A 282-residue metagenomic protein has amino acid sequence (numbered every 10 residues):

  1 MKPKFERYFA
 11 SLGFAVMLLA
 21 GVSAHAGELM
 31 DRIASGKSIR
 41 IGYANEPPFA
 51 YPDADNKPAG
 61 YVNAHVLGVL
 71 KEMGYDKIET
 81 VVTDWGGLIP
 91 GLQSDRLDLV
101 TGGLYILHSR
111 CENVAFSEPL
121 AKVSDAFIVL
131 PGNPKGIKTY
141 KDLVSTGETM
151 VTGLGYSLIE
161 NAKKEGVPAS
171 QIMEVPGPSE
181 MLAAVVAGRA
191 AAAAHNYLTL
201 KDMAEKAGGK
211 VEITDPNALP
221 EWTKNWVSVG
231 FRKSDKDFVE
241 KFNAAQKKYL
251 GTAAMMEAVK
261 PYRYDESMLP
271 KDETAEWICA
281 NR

Functional and structural regions predicted by a protein language model:
G27-G103, E112: Extracytoplasmic small-molecule ligand-binding "clamshell" domains of the periplasmic binding protein/Venus flytrap
R32, L130-T149: Flexible hinge/capping segments at coil-to-helix
K37-N45, A59, Y140-S157, A191: Short loop->beta-strand "edge-of-pocket" segments that line small-molecule binding or catalytic clefts across diverse
P52, V66-D76, G155-P176, A204-G209 (+1 more regions): Ligand-binding cleft/hinge of the Venus flytrap
G60-E72, N133-P134, K141, Y156 (+1 more regions): Extended ligand-binding regions for polar small-molecule ligands
I78-P90, K135, I172-A187, L198: Short helix-initiation/N-cap motifs at beta->coil->alpha
G87, G103-E112, E160-K164, A191-T223: A ligand-binding cleft/hinge motif common to bilobed small-molecule-binding domains
K122-I128, E205-Q246, D265-R282: Periplasmic-binding protein-like
